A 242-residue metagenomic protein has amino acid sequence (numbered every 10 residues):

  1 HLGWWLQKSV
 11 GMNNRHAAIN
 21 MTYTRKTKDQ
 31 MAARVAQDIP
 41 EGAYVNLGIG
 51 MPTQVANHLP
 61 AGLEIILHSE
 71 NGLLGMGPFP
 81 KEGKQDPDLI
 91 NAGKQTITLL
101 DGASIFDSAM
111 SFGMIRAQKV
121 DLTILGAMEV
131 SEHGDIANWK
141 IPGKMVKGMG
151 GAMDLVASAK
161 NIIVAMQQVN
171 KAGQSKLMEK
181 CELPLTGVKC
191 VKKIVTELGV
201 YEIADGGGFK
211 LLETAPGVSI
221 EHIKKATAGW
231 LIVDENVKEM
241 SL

Functional and structural regions predicted by a protein language model:
H1, L6, N20-Q30, K81-L242: Conserved phosphate- and dinucleotide-binding cores of soluble alpha/beta proteins, encompassing both enzyme active
H1, N13-N14: Intrinsic-disorder-associated, low-complexity terminal segments enriched in Asp/Asn/His/Tyr and depleted of Lys/Arg
L6-Q7, N13: Generic alpha-helical structural signal
V10, A17-A18: Acidic, Ala/Val/Gly-enriched low-complexity intrinsically disordered segments
I19-L100: N-terminal active-site beta-alpha-beta segment that forms phosphate/nucleotide-binding and substrate-recognition loops
